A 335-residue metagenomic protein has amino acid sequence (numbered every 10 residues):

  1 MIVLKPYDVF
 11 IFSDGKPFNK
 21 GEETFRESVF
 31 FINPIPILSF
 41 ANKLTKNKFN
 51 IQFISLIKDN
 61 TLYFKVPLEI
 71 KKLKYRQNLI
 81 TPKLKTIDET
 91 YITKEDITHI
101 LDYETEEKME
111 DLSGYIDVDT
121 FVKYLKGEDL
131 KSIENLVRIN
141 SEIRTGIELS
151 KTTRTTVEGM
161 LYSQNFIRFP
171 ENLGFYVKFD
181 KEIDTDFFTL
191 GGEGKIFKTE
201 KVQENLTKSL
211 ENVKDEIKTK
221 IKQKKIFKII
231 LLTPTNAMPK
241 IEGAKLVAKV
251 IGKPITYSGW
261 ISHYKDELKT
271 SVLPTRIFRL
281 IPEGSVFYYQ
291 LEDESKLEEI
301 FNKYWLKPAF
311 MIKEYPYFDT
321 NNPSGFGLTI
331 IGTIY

Functional and structural regions predicted by a protein language model:
M1-Y335: Conserved active-site/ligand-binding neighborhood in enzyme cores
